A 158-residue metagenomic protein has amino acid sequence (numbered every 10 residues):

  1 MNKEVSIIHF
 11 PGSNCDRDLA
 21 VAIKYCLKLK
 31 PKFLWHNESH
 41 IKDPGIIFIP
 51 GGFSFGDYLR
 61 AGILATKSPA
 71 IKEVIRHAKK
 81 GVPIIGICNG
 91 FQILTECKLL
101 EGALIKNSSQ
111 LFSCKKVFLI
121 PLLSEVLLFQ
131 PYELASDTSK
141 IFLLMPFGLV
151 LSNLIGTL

Functional and structural regions predicted by a protein language model:
M1-G86, F91-E101, I105-K116, I120 (+1 more regions): N-terminal beta1-alpha1 cap of cysteine-dependent amidohydrolase-like domains
S124-E125: Hydrophobic alpha-helical signal peptides and transmembrane signal-/tail-anchor segments that drive secretory-pathway
